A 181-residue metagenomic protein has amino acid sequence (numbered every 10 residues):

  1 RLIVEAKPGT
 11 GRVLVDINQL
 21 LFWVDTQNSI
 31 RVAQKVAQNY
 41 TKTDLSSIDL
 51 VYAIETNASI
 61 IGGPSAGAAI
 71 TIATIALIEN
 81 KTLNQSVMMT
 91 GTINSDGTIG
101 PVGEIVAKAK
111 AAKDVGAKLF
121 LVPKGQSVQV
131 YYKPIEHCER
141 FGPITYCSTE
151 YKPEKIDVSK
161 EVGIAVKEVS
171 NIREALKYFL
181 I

Functional and structural regions predicted by a protein language model:
R1-I181: Peripheral, non-AAA+ core regions of ATP-driven protein-machinery
